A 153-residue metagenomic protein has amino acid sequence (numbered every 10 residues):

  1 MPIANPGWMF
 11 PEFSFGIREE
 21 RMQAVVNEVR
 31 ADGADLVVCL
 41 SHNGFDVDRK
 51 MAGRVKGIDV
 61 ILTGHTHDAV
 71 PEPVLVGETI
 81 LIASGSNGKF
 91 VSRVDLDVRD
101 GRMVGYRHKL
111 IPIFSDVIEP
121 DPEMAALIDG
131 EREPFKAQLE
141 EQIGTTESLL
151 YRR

Functional and structural regions predicted by a protein language model:
M1-E119, E123-M124: Acidic, metal/ion-coordinating pockets
F114-R153: Hard-cation-handling environments
